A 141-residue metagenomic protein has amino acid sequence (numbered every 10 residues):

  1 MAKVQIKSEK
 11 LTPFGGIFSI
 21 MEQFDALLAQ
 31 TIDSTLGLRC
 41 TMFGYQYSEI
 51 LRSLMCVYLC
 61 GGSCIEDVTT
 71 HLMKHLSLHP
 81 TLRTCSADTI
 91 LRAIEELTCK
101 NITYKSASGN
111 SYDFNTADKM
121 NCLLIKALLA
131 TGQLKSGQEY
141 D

Functional and structural regions predicted by a protein language model:
M1-D141: Dynamic "connector" segments at or just before major functional cores
